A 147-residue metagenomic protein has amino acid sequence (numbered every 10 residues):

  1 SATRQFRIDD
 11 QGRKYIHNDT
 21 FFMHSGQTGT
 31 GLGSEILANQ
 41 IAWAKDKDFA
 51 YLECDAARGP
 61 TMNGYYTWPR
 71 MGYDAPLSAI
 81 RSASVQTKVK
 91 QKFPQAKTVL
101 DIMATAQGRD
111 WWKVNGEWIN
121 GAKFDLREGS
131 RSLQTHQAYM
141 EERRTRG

Functional and structural regions predicted by a protein language model:
A2-R4, G12-G26: Conserved acetyl-CoA binding element of GNAT-fold acetyltransferases
F21, E35-N39, E53-D55: General structural concept
H24-T28, L32, C54-P60: Conserved aromatic-histidine-acidic binding/catalytic patches
T28-A44: Conserved acetyl-CoA-binding loop-helix of GNAT-fold acetyltransferases
A42-P60, T67: Conserved GNAT acetyl-CoA-binding A-motif
A57-I80: Conserved active-site alpha-helix within GNAT-family acetyltransferase domains
A79-G147: Intrinsically disordered, low-complexity, charge-dense segments enriched in Lys/Arg and Glu/Asp interspersed
